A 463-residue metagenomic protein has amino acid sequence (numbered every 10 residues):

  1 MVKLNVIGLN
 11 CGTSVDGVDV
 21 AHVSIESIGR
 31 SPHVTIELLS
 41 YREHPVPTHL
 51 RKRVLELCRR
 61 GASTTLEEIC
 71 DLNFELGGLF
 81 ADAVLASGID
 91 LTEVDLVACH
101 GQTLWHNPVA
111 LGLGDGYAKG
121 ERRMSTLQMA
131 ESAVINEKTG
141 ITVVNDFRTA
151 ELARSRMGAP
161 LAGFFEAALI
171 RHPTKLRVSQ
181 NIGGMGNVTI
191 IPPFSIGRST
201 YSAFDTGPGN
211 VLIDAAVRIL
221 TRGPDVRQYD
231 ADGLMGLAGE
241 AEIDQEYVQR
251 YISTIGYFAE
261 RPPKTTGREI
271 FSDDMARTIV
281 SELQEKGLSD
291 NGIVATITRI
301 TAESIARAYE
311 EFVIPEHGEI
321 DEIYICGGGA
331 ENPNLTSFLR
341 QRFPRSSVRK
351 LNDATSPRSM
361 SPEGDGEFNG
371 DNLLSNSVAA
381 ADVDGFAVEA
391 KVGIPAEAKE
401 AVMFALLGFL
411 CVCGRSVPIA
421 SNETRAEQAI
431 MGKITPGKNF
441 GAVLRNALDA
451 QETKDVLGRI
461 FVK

Functional and structural regions predicted by a protein language model:
V2-E37, V178-P193: Gly/Thr-rich phosphate-binding beta-strand-loop-beta motif of the actin/hexokinase/Hsp70
K3-N5, K119-T126, E137, I141-I219 (+1 more regions): Phosphate-binding/catalytic loop of phosphoryl-transfer enzymes
D16, H22-I25, P192-P193, E303-A354 (+1 more regions): Catalytic phosphate/nucleotide-handling subdomain of diverse soluble enzymes
G17-L38, E43-V46, I196-E303, G414 (+1 more regions): Conserved ATP-utilizing enzyme core subdomain
V23-S31, V109-A133, L161, A167-R171 (+2 more regions): A glycine- and small-aliphatic-rich helix-loop capping segment at beta-alpha/alpha-beta transitions that lines
C58-M129: Short beta-strand-loop/turn "lid" adjacent to the catalytic site in phosphate-handling enzymes
L79-S87, D290-E319: Phosphate/ATP-binding catalytic cores across multiple sugar-kinase/actin-like superfamilies, primarily ASKHA
A390-I394, A405-K463: Structural signal for terminal/edge beta-strands and the immediately following C-terminal loop/tail that closes
